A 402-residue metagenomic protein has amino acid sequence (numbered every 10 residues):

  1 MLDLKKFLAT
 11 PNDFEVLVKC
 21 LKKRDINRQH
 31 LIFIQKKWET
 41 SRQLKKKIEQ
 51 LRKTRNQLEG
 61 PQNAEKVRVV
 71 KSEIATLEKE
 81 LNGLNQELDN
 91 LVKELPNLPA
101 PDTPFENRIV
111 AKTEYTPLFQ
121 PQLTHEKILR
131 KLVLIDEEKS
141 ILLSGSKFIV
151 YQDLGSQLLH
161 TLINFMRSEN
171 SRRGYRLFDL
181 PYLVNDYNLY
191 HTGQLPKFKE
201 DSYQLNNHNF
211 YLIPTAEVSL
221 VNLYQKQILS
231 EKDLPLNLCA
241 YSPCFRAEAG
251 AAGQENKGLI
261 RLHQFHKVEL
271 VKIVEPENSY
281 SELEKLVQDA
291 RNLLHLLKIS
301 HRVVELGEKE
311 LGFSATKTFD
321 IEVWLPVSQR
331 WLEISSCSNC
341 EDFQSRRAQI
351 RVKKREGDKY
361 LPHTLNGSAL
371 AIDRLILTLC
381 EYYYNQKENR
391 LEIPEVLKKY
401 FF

Functional and structural regions predicted by a protein language model:
M1-T116: N-terminal alpha-helical targeting/anchoring segments
K23, N27, R42-Q43, E114-F402: TRNA-recognition modules of translation machinery and tRNA-sensing kinases, especially anticodon-binding
